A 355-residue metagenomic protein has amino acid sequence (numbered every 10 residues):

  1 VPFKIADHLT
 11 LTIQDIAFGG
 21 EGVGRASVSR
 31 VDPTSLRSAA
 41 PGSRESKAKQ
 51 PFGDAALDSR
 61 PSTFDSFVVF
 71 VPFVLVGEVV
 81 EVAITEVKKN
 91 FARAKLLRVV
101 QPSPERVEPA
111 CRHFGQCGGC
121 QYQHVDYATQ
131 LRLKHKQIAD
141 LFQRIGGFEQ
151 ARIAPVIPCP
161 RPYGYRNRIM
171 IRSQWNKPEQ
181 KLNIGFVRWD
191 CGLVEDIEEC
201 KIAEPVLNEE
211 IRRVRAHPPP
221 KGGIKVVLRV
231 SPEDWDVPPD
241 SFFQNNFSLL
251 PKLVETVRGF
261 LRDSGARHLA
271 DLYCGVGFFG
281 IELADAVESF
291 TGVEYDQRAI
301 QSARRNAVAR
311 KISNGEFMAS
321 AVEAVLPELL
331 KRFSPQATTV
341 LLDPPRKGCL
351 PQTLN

Functional and structural regions predicted by a protein language model:
V1, S27-F67, Q336: Intrinsic disorder/low-complexity segments
V1-R30, Q50, D65-P109, H113: Terminal RNA-binding accessory module
F3-T10, F18, H217-N355: Rossmann-like S-adenosyl-L-methionine
G22-S27, G185-W189, A303: Short, acidic/hydrophobic/Gly-rich beta-strand patch recurrent on exposed beta strands that often constitutes part
A94, Y165-R168, Q174-L193, E204-S248 (+2 more regions): Non-catalytic substrate-recognition/targeting regions of SAM-dependent transferases
V107-D126: Local cysteine-cluster metal-coordination motifs and their immediate loop/turn environment, predominantly Fe-S cluster
G118, E199, T353-N355: A mobile, often basic/glycine-rich helix-loop segment that functions as the active-site lid/recognition loop
A154-R161: Short, solvent-exposed loop/turn elements at beta->coil junctions and helix N-caps that rim active or binding pockets
